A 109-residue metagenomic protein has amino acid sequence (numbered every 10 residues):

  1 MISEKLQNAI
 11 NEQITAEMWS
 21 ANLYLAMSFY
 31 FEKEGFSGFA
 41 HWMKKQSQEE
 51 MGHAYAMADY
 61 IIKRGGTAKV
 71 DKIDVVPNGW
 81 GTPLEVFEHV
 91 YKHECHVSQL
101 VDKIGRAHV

Functional and structural regions predicted by a protein language model:
M1-R106: Iron-associated oxidoreductase/ferritin-like identity signal
